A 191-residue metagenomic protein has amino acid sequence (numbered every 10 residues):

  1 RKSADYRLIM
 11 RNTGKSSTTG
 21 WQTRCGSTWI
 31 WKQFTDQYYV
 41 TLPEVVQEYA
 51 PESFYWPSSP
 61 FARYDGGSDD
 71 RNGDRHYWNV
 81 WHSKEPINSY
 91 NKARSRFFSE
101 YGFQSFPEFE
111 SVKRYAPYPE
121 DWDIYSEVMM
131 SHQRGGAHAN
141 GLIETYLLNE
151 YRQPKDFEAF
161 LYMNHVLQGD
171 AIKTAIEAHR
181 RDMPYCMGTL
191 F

Functional and structural regions predicted by a protein language model:
K2, R71-G73, Y90-R96: A generic structural signal for short, non-catalytic loop/turn and secondary-structure boundary residues
K2-S68, L167-D170: Active-site neighborhood of glycoside hydrolase catalytic domains
T23, D70-R71, S111-K113: Short, glycine/charged-enriched secondary-structure capping and boundary segments
E44-Q47, W56-S59, R63-G66, N79-F191: Substrate-binding clefts and catalytic carboxylate motifs of secreted carbohydrate-active enzymes
D69-N79: Charged mid-protein connector segments
